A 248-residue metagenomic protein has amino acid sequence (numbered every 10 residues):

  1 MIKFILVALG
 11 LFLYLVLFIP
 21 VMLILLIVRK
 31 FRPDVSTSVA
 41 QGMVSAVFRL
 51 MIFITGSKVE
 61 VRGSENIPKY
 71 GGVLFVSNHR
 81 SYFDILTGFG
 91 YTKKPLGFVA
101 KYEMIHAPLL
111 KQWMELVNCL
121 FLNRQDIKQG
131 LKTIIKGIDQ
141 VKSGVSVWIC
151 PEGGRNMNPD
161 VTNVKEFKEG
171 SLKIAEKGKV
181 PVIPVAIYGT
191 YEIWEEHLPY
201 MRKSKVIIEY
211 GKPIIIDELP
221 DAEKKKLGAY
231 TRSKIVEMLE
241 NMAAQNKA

Functional and structural regions predicted by a protein language model:
M1-K58: N-terminal membrane-anchoring alpha-helices
M22-G42, I54, K69-I127: Catalytic core of membrane glycerolipid acyltransferases/transacylases, capturing the structured, soluble-facing
L50-G72: A short, well-structured juxtamembrane/interface segment
V61, F75, F98, I149 (+1 more regions): Generic preference for hydrophobic
R62, V99-K101, N123-R124, P151 (+1 more regions): Thr-Gly-centered strand-to-loop micro-motif
L131-A248: Non-catalytic C-terminal accessory region of glycerolipid acyltransferases and related lyso-lipid remodeling enzymes
